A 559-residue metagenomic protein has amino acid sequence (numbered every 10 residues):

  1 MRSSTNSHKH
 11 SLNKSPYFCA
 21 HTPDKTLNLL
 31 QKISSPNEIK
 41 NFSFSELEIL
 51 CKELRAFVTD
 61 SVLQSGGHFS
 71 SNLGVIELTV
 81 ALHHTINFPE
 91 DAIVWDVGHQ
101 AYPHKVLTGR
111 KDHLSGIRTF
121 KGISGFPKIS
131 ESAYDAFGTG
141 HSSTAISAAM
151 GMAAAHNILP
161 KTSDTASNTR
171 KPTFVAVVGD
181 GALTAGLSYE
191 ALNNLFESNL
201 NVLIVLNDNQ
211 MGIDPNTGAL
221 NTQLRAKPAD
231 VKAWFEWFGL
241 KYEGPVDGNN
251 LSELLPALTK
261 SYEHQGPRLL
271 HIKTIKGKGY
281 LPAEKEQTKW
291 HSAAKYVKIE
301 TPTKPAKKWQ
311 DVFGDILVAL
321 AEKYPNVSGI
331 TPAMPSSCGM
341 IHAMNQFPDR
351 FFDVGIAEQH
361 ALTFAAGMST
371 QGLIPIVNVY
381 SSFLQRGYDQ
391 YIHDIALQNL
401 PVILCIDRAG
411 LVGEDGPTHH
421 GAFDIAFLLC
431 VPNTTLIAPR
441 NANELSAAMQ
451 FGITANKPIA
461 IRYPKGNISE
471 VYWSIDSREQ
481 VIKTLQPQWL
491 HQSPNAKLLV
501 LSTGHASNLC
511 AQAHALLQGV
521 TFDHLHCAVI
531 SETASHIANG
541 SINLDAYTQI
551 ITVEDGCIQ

Functional and structural regions predicted by a protein language model:
R2, F18-T108, E236, P245-L251 (+1 more regions): N-terminal amphipathic, basic-rich helices that act as targeting or association modules
A56-L63, S124-T139, T169-V175, H342-G355 (+3 more regions): Glycine/charged-rich beta-loop-alpha catalytic/anionic-binding loops adjacent to active sites
H68-S198, V327, P332, M340-I341 (+1 more regions): Cofactor-binding active-site loop characterized by glycine-rich and histidine/acidic residues
I76-T79, T144-A149, L183-A191, S337 (+4 more regions): Short glycine/serine/threonine-rich phosphate/pyrophosphate-binding segments that cradle anionic phosphate groups
A92, Y280-L384, Q390-L400, A496 (+3 more regions): Non-catalytic terminal/interface segments that mediate subunit docking, oligomerization, and allosteric communication
D112-G125, E197-D214, F352, A396-R408: A glycine-rich helix N-cap at a beta->alpha junction
D135-V297, T301-A306, Q310, D315 (+1 more regions): Glycine-rich ThDP/TPP pyrophosphate-binding loop and its adjacent helix/strand module within ThDP-dependent enzymes
S336, A361-I376, Y380, Q385-H491 (+1 more regions): C-terminal structured domain segments across diverse proteins
